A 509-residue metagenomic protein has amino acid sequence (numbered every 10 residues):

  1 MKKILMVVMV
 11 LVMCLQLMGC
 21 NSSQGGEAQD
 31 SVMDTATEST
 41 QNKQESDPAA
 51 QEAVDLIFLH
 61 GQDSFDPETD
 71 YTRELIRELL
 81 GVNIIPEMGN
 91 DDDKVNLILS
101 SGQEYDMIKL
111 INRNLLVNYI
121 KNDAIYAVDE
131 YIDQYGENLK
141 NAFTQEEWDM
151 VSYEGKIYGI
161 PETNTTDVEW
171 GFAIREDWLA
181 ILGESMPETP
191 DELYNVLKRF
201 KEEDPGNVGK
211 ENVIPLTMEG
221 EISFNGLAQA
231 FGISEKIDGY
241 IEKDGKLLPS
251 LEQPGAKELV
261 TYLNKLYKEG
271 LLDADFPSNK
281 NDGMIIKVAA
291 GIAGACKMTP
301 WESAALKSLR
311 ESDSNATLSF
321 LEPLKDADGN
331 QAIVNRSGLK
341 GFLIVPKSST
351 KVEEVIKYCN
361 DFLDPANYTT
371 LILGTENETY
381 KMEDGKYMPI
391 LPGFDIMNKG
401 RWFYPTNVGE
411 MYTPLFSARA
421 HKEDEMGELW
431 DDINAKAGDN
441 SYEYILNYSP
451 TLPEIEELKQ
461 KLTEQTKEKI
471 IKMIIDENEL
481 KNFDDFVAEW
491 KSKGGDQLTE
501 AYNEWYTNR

Functional and structural regions predicted by a protein language model:
M1-V7: Positively charged n-region of N-terminal signal peptides that target proteins for export
V8, P67, Y71, N90 (+19 more regions): Generic recognition of stable, solvent-exposed alpha-helical segments in well-folded globular domains
L15-G19: C-terminal motif of bacterial Sec signal peptides marking the signal peptidase cleavage site
C20-E192, G226-A228, E235-E242, L247-L251 (+2 more regions): Conserved N-terminal structural module of periplasmic/extracytoplasmic solute-binding proteins
E52-L56, L80-I84, G102-M107, Y153-Y158 (+5 more regions): Loop/turn elements at helix/coil->beta-strand transitions in domains of secreted/extracellular proteins
H60-G61, E354-K472, E477: Conserved small-residue motifs centered on glycine
N118, E219-E235, Y267-N407: Extracytoplasmic/periplasmic substrate-binding proteins
S152-S223, Y240-G283, K287, V345-E354 (+2 more regions): Helix-loop-helix "hinge/cap" segment bordering the ligand-binding cleft or interdomain interface
